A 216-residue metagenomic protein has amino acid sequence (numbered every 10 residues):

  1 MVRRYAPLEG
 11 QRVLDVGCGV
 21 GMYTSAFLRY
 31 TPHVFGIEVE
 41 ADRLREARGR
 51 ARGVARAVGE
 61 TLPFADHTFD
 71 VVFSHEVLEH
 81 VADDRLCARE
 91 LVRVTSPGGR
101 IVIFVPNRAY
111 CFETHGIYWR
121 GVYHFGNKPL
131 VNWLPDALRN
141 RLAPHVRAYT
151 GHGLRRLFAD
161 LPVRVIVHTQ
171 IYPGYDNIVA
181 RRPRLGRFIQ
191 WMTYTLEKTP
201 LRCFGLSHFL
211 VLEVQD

Functional and structural regions predicted by a protein language model:
V2-T114, F209-V214: Conserved SAM-binding loop
M22, A82-E90, R100-V211: S-adenosyl-L-methionine-dependent methyltransferase catalytic module, highlighting the catalytic core
